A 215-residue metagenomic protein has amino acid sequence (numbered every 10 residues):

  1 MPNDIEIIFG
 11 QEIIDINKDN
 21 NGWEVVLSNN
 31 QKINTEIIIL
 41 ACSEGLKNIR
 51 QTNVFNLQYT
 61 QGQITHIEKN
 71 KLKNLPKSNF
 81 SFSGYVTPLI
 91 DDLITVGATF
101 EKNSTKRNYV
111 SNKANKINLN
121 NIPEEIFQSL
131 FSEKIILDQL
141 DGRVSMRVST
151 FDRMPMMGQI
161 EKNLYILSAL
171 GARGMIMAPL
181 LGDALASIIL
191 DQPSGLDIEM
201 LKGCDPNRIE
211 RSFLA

Functional and structural regions predicted by a protein language model:
M1-N29, I33, I37: Helical element adjacent to the flavin cofactor pocket in flavoenzyme catalytic cores
N20-E24, D91-L93, L164: A generic structural signal for beta-strand entry/edge sites
V25-V26, T65, C204: Well-ordered beta-strand positions enriched in small/hydrophobic/aromatic, beta-favoring residues
V26, G97, L167-S168: Beta-strand residues in well-ordered beta-sheet regions across diverse protein folds
N29-Q31, D92, N163, R173: Short acidic/polar mixed-charge low-complexity motifs
I33-G45, G182: Short hydrophobic core segments
C42-K162: Active-site substrate-recognition segment that forms the wall of the catalytic cavity or substrate channel
K134-A215: C-terminal catalytic lobe of FAD-dependent flavoproteins
